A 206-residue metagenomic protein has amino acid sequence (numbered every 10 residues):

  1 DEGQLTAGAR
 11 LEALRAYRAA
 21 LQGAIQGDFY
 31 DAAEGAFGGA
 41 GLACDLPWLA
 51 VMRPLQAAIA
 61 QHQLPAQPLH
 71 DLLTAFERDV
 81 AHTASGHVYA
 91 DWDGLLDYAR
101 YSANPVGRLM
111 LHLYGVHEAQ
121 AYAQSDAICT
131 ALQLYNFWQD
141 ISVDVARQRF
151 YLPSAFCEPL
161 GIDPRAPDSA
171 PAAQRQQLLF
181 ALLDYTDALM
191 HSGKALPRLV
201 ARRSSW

Functional and structural regions predicted by a protein language model:
D1-A201: Acidic catalytic motifs of isoprenoid enzymes
S204-W206: Amphipathic alpha-helical protein-interaction segments enriched in hydrophobic
